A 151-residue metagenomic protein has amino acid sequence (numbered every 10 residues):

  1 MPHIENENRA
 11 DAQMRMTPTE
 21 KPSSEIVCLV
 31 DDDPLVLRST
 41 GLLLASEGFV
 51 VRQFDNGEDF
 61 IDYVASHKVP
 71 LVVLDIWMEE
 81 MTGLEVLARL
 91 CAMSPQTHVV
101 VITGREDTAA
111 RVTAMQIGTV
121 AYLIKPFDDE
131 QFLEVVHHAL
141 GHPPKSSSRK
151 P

Functional and structural regions predicted by a protein language model:
D33, I76-W77: The short loop immediately C-terminal to the conserved phospho-acceptor aspartate in CheY-like receiver
P34-R52: Two-component/phosphorelay signaling modules centered on CheY-like receiver
L37, E79-E80, D107: The feature encodes the CheY-like receiver
D55-N56, T82-E85: Acidic catalytic/metal-coordinating carboxylates
H67-V73: Active-site beta3 strand of CheY-like receiver
E85, E106-A121: Alpha4 helix (beta4-alpha4-beta5 surface) of REC/receiver domains from two-component response regulators
F127-H137: C-terminal output helix
